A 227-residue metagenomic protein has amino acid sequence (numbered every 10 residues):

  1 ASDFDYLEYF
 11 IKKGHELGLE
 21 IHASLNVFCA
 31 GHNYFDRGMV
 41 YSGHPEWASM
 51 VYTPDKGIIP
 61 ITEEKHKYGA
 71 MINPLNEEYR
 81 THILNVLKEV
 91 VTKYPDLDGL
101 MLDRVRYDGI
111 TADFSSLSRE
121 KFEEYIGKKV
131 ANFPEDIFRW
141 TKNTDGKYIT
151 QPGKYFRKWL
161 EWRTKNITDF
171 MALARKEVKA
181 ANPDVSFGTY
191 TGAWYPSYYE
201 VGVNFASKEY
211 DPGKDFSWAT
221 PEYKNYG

Functional and structural regions predicted by a protein language model:
A1-C29, R163-A181: Aromatic-lined substrate-binding rim segments of carbohydrate-active enzymes
F4-L7, H22-Y94, Y148-F156: Active-site-adjacent "subsite" loops/lids of carbohydrate-active enzymes
E8-E16, L87-L97, D113-S118, Y125-K128 (+1 more regions): Short amphipathic alpha-helices and their capping/turn segments at secondary-structure boundaries
G14, I83, V90, L100-D103 (+1 more regions): Conserved, mostly hydrophobic/aromatic
H15-I21, P95-D98, N182-S186, Y226: Short, well-ordered coil/turn segments that N-cap beta-strands
C29-K65, L102-G146, E200-D211: Aromatic- and acidic-residue-enriched segments that line the glycan-binding/catalytic groove of carbohydrate-active
C29-N33, R37-G38, M101, D108-T111 (+2 more regions): Substrate-binding cleft/loops of secretory-pathway carbohydrate-active enzymes
I59-A70, Y79, G109-T111, L117-K121 (+3 more regions): Conserved N-terminal glycine/acidic-rich loop preference
